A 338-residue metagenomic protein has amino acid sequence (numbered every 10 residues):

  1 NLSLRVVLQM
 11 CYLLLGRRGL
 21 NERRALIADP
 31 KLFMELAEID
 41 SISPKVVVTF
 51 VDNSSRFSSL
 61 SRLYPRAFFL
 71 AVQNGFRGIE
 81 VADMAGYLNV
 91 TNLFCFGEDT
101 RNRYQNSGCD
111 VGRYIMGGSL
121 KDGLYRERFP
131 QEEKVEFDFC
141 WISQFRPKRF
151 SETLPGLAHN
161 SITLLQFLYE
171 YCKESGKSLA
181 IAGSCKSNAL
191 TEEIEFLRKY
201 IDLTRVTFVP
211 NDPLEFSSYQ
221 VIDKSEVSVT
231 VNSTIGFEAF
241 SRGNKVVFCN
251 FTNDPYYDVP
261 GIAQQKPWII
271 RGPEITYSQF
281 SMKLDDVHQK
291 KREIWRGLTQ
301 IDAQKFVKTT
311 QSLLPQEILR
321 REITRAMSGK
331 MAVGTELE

Functional and structural regions predicted by a protein language model:
N1-L124, G236: Active-site and donor-binding regions of nucleotide-sugar-utilizing enzymes
N1-L2, T49-N53, Q73-N74, F96-E98 (+4 more regions): Structural motif
R5, R56-S58, T100-Y104, L124-Y125 (+3 more regions): Short, charged/polar "capping" segments at the starts of alpha-helices and the immediately preceding loops
A37, S184-R242: Donor nucleotide-activated moiety binding/catalytic core segment of transferases that use nucleotide-activated donors
K45-V48, N92, D138, S178 (+1 more regions): Structural motif
V90, V111, M116, T234-T309: Catalytic binding pocket for nucleotide-activated donors in carbohydrate/polymer assembly enzymes
D122-K199: Conserved catalytic-core segment of nucleotide-activated headgroup transferases in glycan assembly
Q300-E338: C-terminal alpha-helical cap of glycosyltransferases
